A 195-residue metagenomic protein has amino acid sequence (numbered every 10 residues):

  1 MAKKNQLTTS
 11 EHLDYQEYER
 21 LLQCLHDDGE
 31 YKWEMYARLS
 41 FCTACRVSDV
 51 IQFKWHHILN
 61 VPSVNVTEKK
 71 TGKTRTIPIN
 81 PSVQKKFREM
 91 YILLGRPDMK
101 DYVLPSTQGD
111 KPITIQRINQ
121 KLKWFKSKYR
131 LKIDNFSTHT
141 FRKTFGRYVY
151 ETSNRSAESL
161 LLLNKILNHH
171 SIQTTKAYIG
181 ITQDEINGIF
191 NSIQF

Functional and structural regions predicted by a protein language model:
A2, Y15-T43: Basic, Lys/Arg- and aromatic-enriched nucleic-acid-binding interface segment
T9, S82, S156, G180-F195: DNA/chromatin major-groove-contacting recognition/catalytic segments
E34-R46, V64, R147-T152: Short pre-functional
D49-V50, G146, N154-N168: Active-site-proximal segment of tyrosine recombinases
Q52-V83: Conserved tyrosine-mediated DNA breakage-rejoining catalytic core shared by Y-recombinases
E68-T71, L167-S192: Catalytic-site neighborhood detector that most strongly recognizes the C-terminal catalytic loop/helix of tyrosine
S82-I133: Active-site/catalytic core of tyrosine-dependent DNA strand-transfer enzymes
I133-T152: Short basic/aromatic active-site micro-motif
